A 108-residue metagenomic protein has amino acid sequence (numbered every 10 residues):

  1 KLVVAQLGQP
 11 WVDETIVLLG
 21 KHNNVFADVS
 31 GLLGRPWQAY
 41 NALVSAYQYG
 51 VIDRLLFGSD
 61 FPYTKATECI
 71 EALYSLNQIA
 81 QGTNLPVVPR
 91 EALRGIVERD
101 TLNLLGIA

Functional and structural regions predicted by a protein language model:
K1-F57, N84: Catalytic pocket-lining loop regions of alpha/beta-barrel enzymes, especially the amidohydrolase/enolase/GH5 lineages
Y49-R54, E68-A108: Mid-to-C-terminal alpha-helical segments outside catalytic/metal-binding sites
D60: Catalytic cores of Mg2+-dependent Asp-rich isoprenoid enzymes
